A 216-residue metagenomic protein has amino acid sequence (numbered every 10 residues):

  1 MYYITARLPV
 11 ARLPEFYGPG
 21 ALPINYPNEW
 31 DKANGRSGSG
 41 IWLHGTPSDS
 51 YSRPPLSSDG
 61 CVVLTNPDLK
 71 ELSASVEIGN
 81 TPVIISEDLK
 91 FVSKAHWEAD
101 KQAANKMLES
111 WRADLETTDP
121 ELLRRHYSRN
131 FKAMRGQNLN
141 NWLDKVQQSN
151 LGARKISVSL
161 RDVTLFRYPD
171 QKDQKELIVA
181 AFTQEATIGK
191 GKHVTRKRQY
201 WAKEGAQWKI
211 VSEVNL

Functional and structural regions predicted by a protein language model:
Y2, L8-E109: Exported/periplasmic cell-wall-interacting domains
A6-P9, Y26-N28, G45-P47, V76 (+7 more regions): A mature extracytoplasmic/lumenal domain signature
S37, S159, T195: Exposed loop/turn and edge beta-strand positions of beta-sandwich/beta-sheet ligand-binding modules
G79-T81, P120, Q207: Loop/turn elements at helix/coil->beta-strand transitions in domains of secreted/extracellular proteins
L108-H126: Short acidic-aromatic low-complexity motifs
W111, L123-R124, W142, A180 (+1 more regions): Hydrophobic pocket/interface hotspot
R124-Q171: Short solvent-exposed beta->alpha transition segments
R167-L216: Exposed beta-sheet edge and beta->alpha loop/turn motif
